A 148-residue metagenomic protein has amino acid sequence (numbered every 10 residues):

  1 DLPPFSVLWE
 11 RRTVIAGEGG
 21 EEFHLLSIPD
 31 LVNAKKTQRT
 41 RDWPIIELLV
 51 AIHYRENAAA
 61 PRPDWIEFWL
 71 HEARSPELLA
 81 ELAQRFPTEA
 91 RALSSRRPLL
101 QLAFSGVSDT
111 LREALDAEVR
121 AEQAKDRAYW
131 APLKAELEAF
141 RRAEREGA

Functional and structural regions predicted by a protein language model:
L2-R145: Catalytic cores of NTP-dependent nucleotidyl/adenyl transfer enzymes across multiple folds
